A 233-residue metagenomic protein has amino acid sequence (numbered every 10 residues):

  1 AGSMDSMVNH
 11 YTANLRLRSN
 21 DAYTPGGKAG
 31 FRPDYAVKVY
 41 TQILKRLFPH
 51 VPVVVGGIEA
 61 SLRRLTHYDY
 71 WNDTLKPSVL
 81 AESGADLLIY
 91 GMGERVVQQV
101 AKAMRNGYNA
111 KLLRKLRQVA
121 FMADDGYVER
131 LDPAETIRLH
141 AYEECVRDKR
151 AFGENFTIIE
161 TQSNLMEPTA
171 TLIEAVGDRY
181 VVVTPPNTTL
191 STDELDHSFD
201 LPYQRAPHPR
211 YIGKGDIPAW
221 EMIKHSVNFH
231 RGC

Functional and structural regions predicted by a protein language model:
A1-G177, V183, N187-T188: Glycine-rich beta-alpha loop elements in corrinoid/cobalamin-binding modules across cobalamin-dependent enzymes
Y11, V182-P186, L195-D196, P209-Y211: Short conserved micro-motifs at the rims of enzyme active sites and ligand-binding pockets
G56, Y90-G91, L201, V227-G232: Generic beta-strand/beta-sheet core signal
D86, S198, C233: Conserved, mostly hydrophobic/aromatic
L116-V119, I212, N228-F229: Flexible, glycine-rich loop/tail regions that form catalytic "lids" or insertion modules at the edges of active sites
E194-H197, P202, P207-Y211, G215 (+1 more regions): Anion-binding and metal-coordination hotspots
G215-C233: N-terminal pre-triad scaffold of radical SAM enzymes
